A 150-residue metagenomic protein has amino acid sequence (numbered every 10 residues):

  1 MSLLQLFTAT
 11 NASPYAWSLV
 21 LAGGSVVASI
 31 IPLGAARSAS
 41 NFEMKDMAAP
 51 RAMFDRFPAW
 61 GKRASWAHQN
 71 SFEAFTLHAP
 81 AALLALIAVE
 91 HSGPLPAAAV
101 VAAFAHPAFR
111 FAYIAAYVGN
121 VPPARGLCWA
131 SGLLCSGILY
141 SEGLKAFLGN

Functional and structural regions predicted by a protein language model:
M1-A12, N150: Short, strongly hydrophobic alpha-helical membrane anchors
T8-S13, M53-T76: Membrane interfacial helix-start motif at the N-side
A9-P50: N-terminal signal-anchor transmembrane alpha helix
G23-V26, N70-A85: Core segments of transmembrane alpha-helices that mediate helix-helix packing or line hydrophobic substrate/ligand
S25-L33, L77, F109, Y113 (+1 more regions): Alpha-helical transmembrane segments of multipass membrane proteins
A81-A108: Short alpha-helical packing/oligomerization segments
F111-L134: Interfacial loop-to-transmembrane junctions
L139-N150: Juxtamembrane boundary at the C-terminal end of a transmembrane helix
